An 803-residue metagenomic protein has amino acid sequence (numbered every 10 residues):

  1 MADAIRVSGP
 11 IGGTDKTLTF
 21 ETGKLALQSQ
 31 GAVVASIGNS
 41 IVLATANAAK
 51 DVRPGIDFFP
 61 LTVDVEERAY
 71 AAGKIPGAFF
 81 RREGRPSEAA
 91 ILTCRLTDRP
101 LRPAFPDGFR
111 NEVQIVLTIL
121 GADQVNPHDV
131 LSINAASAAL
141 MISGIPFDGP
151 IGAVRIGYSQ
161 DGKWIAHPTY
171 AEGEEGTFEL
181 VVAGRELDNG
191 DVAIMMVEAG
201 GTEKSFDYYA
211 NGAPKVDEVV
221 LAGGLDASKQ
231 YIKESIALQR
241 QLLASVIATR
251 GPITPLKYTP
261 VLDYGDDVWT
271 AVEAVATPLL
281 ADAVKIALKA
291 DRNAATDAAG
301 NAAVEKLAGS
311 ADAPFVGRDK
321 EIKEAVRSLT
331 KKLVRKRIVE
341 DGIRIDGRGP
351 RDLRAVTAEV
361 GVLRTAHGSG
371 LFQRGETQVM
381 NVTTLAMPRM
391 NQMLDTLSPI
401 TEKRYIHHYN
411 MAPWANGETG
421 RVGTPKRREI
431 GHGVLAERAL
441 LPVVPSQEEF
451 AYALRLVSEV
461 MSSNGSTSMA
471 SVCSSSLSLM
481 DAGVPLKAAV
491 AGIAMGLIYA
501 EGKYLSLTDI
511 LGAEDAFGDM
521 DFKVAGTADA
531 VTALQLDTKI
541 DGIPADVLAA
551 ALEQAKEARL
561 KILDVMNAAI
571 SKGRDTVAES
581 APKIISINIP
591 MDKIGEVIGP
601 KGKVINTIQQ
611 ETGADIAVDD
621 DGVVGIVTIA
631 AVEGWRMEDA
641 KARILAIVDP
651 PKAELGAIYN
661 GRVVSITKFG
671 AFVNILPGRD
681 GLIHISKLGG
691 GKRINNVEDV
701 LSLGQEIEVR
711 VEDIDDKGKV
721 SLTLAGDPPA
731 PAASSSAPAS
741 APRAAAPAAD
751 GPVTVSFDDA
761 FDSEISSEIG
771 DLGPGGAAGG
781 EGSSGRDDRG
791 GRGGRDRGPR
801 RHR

Functional and structural regions predicted by a protein language model:
M1, I11-K16, A26-S29, I37-I41 (+29 more regions): Short flexible coil/turn linkers enriched for glycine and charged/polar residues that connect secondary-structure
M1-A49, R53, P150, I247-S398 (+3 more regions): Extended amphipathic alpha-helical scaffolds
S29-N126, A193, E198-A210, D217 (+4 more regions): Glycine-rich, flexible beta-strand/loop modules in the N-terminal catalytic cores of phosphate-handling
D107-V113, D148-P150, S235-P255, A290 (+7 more regions): Flexible, glycine/charged-enriched surface loops at secondary-structure junctions
I145-V284, L479-D575: Mobile "lid/hinge" segments at catalytic clefts and subdomain interfaces of large enzymes
L256-Y258, K561-N588, E638-N660: Long, charged amphipathic helices and adjacent flexible linkers at domain junctions
G300-V304, A308, D621-V632: Short glycine/threonine-rich beta-strand-turn micro-motifs
T612, A617-G625, E633-F669, I675 (+2 more regions): Intrinsically disordered, low-complexity mixed-charge segments
